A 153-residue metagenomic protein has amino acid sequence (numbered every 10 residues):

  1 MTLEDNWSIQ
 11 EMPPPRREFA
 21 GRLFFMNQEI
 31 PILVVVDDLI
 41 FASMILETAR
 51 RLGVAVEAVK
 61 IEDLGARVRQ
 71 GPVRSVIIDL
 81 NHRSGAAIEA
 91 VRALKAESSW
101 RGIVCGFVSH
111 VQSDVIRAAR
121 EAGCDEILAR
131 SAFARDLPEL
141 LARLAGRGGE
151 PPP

Functional and structural regions predicted by a protein language model:
I30-L39: Conserved acidic segment of CheY-like receiver
L39-E57: Two-component/phosphorelay signaling modules centered on CheY-like receiver
I61-S75: Acidic, metal-coordinating helix/loop segments flanking the phosphotransfer/catalytic sites of two-component signaling
I78-L94: Conserved phosphotransfer microenvironments
K95-W100, A122: Conserved phosphotransfer cores of two-component systems
R101-V111: A short, hydrophobic beta-strand element within the central beta-sheet of small alpha/beta folds
V111-D125: Alpha4 helix (beta4-alpha4-beta5 surface) of REC/receiver domains from two-component response regulators
G123-R135: Output/docking surface of receiver
